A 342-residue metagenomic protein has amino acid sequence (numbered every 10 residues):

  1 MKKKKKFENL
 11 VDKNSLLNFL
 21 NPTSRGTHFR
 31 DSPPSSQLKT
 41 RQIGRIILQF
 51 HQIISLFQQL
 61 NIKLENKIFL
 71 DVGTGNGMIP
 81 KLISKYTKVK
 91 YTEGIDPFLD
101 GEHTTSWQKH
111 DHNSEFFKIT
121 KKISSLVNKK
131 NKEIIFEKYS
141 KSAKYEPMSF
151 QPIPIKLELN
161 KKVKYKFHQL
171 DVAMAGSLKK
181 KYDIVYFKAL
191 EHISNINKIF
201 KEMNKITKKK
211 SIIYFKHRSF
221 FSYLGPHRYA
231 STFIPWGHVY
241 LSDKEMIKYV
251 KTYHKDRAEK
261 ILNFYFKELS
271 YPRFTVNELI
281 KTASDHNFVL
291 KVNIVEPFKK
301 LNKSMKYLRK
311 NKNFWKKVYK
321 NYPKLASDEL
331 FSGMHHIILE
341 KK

Functional and structural regions predicted by a protein language model:
F19-N61: Class I SAM-dependent methyltransferase Rossmann-like catalytic core, especially the SAM/SAH-binding loop
N66-G75: Conserved class I S-adenosyl-L-methionine
M78-M174: Class I SAM-dependent methyltransferase SAM/SAH-binding core
A173-V185: A short acidic, Gly/Pro-enriched loop at the edge of an enzyme's catalytic core that lines a small-molecule cofactor
I184-S194: A short SAM/SAH-binding and catalytic strip from SAM-dependent methyltransferases
N197-K209: A short glycine-rich, Lys/Arg-flanked "PGG" loop and its adjoining helix->strand segment in the class I
I212-V250: Conserved class I S-adenosyl-L-methionine
S270-Y271, V276-K342: A C-terminal cap/extension of S-adenosyl-L-methionine-dependent methyltransferases that defines the acceptor-substrate
